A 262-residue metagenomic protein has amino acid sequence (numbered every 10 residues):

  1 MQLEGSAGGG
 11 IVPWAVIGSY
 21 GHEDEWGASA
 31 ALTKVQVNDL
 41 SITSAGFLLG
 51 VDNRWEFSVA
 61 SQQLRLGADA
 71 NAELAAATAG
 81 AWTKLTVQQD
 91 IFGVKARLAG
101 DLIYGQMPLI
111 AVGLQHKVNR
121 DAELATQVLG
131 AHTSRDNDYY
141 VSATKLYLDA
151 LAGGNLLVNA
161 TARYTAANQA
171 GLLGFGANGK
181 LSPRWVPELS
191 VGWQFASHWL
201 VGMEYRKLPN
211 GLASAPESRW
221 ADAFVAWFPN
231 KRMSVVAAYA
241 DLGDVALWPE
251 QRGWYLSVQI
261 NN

Functional and structural regions predicted by a protein language model:
M1-Q127, A131-Y139, T144-A150, L156 (+6 more regions): Transmembrane beta-barrel domains of Gram-negative outer membranes and organellar outer membranes
G171-N262: Outer membrane beta-barrel transmembrane domains
